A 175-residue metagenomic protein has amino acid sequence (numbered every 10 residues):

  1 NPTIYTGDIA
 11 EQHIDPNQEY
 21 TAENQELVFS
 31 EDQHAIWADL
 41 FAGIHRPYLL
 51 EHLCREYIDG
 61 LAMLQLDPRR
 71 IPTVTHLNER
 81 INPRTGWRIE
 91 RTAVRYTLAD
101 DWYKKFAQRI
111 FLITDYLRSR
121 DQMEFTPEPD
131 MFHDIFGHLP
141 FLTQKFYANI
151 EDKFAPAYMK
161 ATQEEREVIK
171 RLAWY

Functional and structural regions predicted by a protein language model:
N1-L142: The feature captures two recurrent sequence modes
L117-Y175: A contiguous, surface-oriented mixed alpha/beta subdomain in the mid-to-C-terminal portion of proteins that forms
